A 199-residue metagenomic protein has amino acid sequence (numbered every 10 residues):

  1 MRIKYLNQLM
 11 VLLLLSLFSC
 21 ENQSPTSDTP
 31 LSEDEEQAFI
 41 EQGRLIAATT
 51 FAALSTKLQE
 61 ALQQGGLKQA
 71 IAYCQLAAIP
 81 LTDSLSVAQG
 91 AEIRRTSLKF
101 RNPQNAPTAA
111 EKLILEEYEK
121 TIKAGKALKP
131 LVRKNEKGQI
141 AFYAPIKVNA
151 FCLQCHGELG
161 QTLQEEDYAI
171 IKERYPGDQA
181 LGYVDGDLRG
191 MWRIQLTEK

Functional and structural regions predicted by a protein language model:
M1-M10: Bacterial N-terminal signal peptides that target proteins for export
L13: Extended polysaccharide-engagement surfaces of secreted carbohydrate-active enzymes
S16-S19: C-terminal motif of bacterial Sec signal peptides marking the signal peptidase cleavage site
S24-N149, T162-K199: Extracytoplasmic c-type cytochrome modules immediately beyond a signal peptide or single-pass transmembrane anchor
N149-L159: The canonical Cys-X-X-Cys-His
